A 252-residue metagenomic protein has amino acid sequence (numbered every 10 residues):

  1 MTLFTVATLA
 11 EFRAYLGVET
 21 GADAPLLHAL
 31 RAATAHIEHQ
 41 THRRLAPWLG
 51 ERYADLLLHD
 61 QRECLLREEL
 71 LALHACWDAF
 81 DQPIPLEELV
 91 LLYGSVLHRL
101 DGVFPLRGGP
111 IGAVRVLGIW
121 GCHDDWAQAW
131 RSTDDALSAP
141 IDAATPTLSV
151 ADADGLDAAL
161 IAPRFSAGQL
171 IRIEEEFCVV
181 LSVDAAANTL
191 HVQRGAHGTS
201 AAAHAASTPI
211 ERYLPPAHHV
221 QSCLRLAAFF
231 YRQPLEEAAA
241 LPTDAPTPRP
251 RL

Functional and structural regions predicted by a protein language model:
M1-L252: Divalent metal-cofactor coordination and adjacent catalytic microenvironments
